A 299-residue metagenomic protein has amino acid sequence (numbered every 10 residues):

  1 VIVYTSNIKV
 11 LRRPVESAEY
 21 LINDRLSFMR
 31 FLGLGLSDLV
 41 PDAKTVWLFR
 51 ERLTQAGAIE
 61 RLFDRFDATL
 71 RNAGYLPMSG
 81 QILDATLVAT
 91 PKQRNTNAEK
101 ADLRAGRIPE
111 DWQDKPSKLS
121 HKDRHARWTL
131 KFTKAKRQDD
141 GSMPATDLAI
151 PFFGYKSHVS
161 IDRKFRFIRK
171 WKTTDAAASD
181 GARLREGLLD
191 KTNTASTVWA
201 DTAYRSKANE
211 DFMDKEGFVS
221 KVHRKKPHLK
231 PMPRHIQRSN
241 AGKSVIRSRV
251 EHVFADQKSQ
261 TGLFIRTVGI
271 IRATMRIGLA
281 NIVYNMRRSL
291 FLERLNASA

Functional and structural regions predicted by a protein language model:
V1-K9: Short, amphipathic alpha-helical "recognition" segments used to contact nucleic acids or chromatin
I2, E16, Y20-N23, L32-G33 (+4 more regions): Polybasic low-complexity intrinsically disordered regions
N7, L21, R25, R52 (+6 more regions): Generic, well-ordered alpha-helical scaffold segments in large soluble proteins
N97, R234-A241: Short, surface-exposed amphipathic charged segments that create phosphate/polyanion-binding patches used for binding
A182, L229-I236: Short, charged, surface-exposed secondary-structure boundary motifs
E216-R224: Short hydrophobic/aromatic-enriched beta-strand-loop microsegments
R238-A299: Basic, amphipathic alpha-helical segments enriched in Lys/Arg and hydrophobic/aromatic residues
